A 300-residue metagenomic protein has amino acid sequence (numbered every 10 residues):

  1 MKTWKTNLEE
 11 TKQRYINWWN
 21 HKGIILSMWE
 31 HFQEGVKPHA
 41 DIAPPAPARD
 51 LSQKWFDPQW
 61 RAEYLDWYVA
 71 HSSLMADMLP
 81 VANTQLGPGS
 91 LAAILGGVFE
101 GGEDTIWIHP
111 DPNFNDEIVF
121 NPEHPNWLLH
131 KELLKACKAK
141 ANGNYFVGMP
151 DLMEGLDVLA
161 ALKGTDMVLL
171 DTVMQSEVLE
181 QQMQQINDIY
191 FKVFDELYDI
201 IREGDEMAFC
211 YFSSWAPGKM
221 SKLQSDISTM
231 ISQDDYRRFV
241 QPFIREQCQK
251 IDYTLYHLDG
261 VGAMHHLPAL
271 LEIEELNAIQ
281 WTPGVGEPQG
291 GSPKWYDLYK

Functional and structural regions predicted by a protein language model:
M1-L51, A62-E63, Y68, S72-N83 (+1 more regions): Active-site loop segments of alpha/beta catalytic cores
Q53-W55: Trp/Phe/Arg-rich N-terminal binding region typifying the photolyase-homology
V81-D116: A contiguous, low-structure linker/loop signature
